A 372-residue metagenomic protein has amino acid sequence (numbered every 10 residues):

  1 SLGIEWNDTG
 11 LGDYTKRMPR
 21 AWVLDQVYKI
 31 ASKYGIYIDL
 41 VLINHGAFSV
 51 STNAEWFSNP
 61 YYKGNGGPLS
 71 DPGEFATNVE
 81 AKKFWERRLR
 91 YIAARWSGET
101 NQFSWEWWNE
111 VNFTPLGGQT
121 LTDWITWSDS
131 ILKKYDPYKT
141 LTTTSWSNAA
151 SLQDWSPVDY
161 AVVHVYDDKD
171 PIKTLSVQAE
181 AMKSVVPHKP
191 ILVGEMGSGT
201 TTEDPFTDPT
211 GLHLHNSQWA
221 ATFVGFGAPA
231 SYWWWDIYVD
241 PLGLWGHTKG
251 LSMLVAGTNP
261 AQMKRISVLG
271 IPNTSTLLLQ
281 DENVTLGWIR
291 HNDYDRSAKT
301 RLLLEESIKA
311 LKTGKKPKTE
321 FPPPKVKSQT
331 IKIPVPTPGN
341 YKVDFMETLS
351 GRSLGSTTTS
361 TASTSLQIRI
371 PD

Functional and structural regions predicted by a protein language model:
S1-K173, P187: Active-site mouth of glycoside hydrolases
T15-V23, N78, T122-D123, T210-S217 (+1 more regions): Glycine-rich, flexible loop segments associated with nucleotide phosphate handling
Q26, S176-Q178, P272, S328: Short alpha-helical segments and helix-capping/turn motifs at coil-helix boundaries
I38, I191, V343: Hydrophobic anchor at the start of a short beta-strand that flanks the dinucleotide cofactor-binding loop
R87, A94, W108-A256, S267-V268 (+1 more regions): Extracellular glycoside hydrolase catalytic/binding regions
L116, T358-T361: Active-site signature of cysteine proteases
G199-T202, L214-T357, P371-D372: Aromatic- and carboxylate-lined catalytic core of secreted/periplasmic carbohydrate-active enzymes
A362-D372: C-terminal beta-strand-rich structural cap/linker in extracellular carbohydrate-active enzymes
